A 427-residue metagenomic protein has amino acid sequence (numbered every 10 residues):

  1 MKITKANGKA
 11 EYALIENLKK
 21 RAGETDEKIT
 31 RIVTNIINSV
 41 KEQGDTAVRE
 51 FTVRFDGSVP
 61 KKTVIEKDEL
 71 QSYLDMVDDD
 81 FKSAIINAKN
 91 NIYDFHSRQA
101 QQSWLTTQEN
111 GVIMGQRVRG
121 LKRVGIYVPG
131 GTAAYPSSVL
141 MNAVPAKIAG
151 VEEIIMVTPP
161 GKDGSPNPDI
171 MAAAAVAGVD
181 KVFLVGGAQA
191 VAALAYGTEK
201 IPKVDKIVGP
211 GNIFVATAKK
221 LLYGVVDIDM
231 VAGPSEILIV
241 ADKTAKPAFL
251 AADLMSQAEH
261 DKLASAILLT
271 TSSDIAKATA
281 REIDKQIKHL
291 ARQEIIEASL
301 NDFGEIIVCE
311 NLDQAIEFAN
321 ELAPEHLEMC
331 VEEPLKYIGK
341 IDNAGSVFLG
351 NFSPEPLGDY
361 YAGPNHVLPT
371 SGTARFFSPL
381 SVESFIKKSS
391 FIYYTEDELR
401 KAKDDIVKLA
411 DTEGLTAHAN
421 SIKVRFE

Functional and structural regions predicted by a protein language model:
M1-K122: N-terminal Rossmann-like NAD(P)+-binding subdomain of aldehyde/semialdehyde dehydrogenases
T106-A172: Conserved small-residue-rich beta-alpha loop and adjacent elements that most often cradle the phosphate/pyrophosphate
M141-E152, A175-A177, A195-I201, K219-L221 (+1 more regions): Alpha-helix C-terminal capping segments
E152-K162, A266-S272, T279, G350: Short internal beta-strands
G178-F249, D253-S256, H260-S265: Conserved NAD(P)+-binding/catalytic subdomain of aldehyde/semialdehyde dehydrogenases
M230-D302, I306: A conserved active-site cap/scaffold subdomain adjacent to cofactor or substrate pockets
N320-E427: C-terminal core of ALDH-fold dehydrogenases
